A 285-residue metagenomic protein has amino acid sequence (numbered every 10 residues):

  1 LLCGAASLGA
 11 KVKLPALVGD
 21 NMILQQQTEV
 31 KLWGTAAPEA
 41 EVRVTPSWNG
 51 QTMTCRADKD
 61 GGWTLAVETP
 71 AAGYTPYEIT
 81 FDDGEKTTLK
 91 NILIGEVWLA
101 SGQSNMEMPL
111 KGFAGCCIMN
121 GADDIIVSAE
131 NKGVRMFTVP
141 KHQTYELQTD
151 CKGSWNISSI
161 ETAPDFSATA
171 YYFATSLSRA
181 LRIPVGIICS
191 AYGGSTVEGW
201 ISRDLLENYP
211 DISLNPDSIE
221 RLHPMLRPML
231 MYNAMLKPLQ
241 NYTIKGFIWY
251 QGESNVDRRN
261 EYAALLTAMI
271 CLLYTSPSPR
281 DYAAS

Functional and structural regions predicted by a protein language model:
L1-K11: Bacterial Sec-dependent N-terminal signal peptides
A10-P38, I92-A100: Non-catalytic, glycine-rich low-complexity segments
A40-S101: Extended acidic/polar, glycine-enriched regions that form or flank non-catalytic beta-rich accessory modules
L99-A100, V185-C189, G246-Y250: Structural recognition of the beta-strand scaffold that forms the well-ordered cores of secreted hydrolase catalytic
A114-S159, L181-E220, L226-M231: Surface-exposed loop and adjacent secondary-structure segments within mature catalytic domains
S159-S167, E220-M225, Y250-A263: The substrate-binding groove and active-site-proximal loops of carbohydrate-active enzymes, especially glycoside
L226-P238, A264-L272: Alpha-helical scaffolding within the catalytic cores of extracellular/periplasmic polymer-degrading hydrolases
Y274-P279: Conserved small/polar residues in nucleotide/adenosyl-binding loops
